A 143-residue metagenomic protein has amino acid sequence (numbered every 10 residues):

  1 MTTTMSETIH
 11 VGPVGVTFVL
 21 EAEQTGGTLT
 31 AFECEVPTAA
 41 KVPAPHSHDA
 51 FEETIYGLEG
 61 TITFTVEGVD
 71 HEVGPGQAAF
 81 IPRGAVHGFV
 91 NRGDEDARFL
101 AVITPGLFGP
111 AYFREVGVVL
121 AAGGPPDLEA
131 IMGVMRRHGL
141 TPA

Functional and structural regions predicted by a protein language model:
T8-I9, G68-V86: Short acidic-glycine-tyrosine-enriched beta hairpin
I9-P45, F51-E52: A short glycine-rich, His/Asp/Glu-containing loop-to-beta-strand
G15, T54, T61-T63, D70 (+2 more regions): Structural motif
E33-P37, S47-T65, V102-I103: Short, conserved beta-strand element in jelly-roll/cupin
T63, R83-P110: Ligand-binding loop in jelly-roll beta-barrel domains
R114-A143: Acidic/histidine-enriched, glycine/proline-rich intrinsically disordered or flexible terminal extensions
